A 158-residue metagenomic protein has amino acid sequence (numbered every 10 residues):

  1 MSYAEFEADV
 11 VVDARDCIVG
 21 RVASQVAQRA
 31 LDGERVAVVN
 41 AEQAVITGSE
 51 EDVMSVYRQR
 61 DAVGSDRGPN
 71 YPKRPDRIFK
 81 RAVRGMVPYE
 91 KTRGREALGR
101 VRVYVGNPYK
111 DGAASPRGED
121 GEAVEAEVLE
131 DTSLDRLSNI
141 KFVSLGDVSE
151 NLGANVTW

Functional and structural regions predicted by a protein language model:
M1-R81, P88, D131-W158: Ribosome large-subunit tunnel/peptidyl-transferase-proximal elements
P69-R117: Mid-chain, well-packed structural core segment of small domains
G94-R95, G106-V156: Strongly charged
